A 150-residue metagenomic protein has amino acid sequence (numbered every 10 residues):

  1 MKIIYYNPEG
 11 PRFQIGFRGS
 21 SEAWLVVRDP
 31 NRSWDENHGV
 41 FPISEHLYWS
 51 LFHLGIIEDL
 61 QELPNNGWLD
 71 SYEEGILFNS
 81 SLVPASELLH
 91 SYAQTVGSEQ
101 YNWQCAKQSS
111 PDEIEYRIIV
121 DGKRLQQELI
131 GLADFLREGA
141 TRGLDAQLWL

Functional and structural regions predicted by a protein language model:
M1-R142, A146-L150: Acidic (Asp/Glu-rich) sequence patches and key acidic residues that form negatively charged surfaces used
